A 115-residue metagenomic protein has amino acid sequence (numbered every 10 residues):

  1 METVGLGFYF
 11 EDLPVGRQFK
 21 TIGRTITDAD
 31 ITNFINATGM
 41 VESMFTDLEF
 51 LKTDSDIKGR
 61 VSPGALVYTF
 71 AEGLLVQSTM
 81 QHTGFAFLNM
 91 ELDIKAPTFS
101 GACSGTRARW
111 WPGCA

Functional and structural regions predicted by a protein language model:
M1-N89: Hot-dog-fold acyl-thioester-processing enzymes
M90-A115: Hydrophobic beta-sheet segments that form the core/acyl-binding groove of ACP/CoA-dependent acyl-chain-processing
